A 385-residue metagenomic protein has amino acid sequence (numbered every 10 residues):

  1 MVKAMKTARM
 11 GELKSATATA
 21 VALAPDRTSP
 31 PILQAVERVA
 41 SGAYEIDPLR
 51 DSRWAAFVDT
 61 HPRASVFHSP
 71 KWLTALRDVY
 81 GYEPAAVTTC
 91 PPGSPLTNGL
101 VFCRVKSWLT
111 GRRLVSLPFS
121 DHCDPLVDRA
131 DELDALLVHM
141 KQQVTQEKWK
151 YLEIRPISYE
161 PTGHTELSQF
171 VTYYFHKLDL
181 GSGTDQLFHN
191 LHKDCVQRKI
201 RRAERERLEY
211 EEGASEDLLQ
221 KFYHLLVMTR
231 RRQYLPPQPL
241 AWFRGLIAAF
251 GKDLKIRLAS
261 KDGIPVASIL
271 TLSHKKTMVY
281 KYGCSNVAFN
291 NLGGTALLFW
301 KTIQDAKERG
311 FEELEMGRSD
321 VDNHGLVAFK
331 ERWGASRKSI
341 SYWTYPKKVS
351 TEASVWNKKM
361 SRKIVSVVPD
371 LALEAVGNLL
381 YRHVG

Functional and structural regions predicted by a protein language model:
V2-R38, A86, R104-K106, T162-L187 (+1 more regions): Active-site/acyl-donor-binding loops of N-acyltransferases
A22, R27-T28, E45, D59 (+3 more regions): Compositionally biased, intrinsically disordered/low-complexity regions enriched for serine, proline and threonine
L33-S94, G99-G111, P156-N291, W300: A conserved beta-strand-loop-helix scaffold within acyl/acetyltransferase catalytic domains
R104-T172, K275-K338: Acyl-donor binding region in acyl/amide transferases
L117, M140, N190-Q197, W356-K363: Short intrinsically disordered coil segments
D121-C123, F243-L246, N290-N291, I303-Q304 (+2 more regions): Short, intrinsically disordered/low-complexity patches at protein termini and at juxtamembrane boundaries
P125, L191, W343: Short clusters of hydrophobic/aromatic residues that line enzyme substrate/ligand-binding pockets
D131, E216, N286, P346-V349: Short, solvent-exposed coil/turn elements at secondary-structure transition points
